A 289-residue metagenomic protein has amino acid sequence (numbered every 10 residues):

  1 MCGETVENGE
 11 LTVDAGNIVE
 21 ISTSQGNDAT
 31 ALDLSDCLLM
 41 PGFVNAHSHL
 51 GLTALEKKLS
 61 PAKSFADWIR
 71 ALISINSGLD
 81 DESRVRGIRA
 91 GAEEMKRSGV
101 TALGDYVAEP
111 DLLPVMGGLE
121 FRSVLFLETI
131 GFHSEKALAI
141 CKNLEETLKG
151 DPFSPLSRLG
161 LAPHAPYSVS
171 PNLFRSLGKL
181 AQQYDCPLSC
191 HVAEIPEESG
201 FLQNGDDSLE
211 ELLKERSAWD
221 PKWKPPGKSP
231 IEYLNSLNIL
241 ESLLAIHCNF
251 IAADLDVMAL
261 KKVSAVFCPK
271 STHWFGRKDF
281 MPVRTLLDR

Functional and structural regions predicted by a protein language model:
M1-N27, L38: N-terminal metal-binding scaffold of metallo-dependent hydrolase/deaminase domains
T12, L38, A54-E120, K142-S154: Alpha-helical scaffold segments that flank or form the walls of functional sites
P41-T53, P187-P196: Histidine-centered catalytic micro-motifs
V44, T101-A102, R122-V124, L156-A162 (+3 more regions): Structural preference for beta-strand elements that scaffold enzyme active sites
H49, A108-E109, E128-F132, H164-P166 (+3 more regions): Active-site beta-loop-alpha junctions enriched in small/polar residues
A54-R86, E120, V124-L127, I195-L240: Active-site gating loops and adjacent loop-to-helix segments of metal-dependent hydrolytic enzymes
T101, K142-P187: Active-site gating/metal-coordination segments in enzymes
P166-N172, K224-P226, P230-R289: Active-site-adjacent C-terminal substructures of enzyme catalytic domains
